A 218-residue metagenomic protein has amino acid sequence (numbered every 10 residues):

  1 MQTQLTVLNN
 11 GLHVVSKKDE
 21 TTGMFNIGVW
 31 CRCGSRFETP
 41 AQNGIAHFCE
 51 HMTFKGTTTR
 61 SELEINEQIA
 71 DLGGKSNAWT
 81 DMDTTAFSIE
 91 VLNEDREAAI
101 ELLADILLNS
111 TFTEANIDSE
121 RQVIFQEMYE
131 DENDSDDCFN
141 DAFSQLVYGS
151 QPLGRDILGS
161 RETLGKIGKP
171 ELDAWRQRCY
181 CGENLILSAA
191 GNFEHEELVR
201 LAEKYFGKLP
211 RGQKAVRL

Functional and structural regions predicted by a protein language model:
M1-M24: N- or domain-start disorder-to-order transition segments that initiate the globular core
Q2, V7, E62-R217: Charge-rich, well-structured scaffold segments of protease-associated domains
H13, R32, A46, D134-S135 (+1 more regions): Hydrophobic alpha-helical segments, principally membrane-spanning helices and signal/leader peptides
V15, G28, I186-A189: Structured core elements
K17, R217-L218: Short, solvent-exposed loop/turn elements at beta->coil junctions and helix N-caps that rim active or binding pockets
T21, N26-E90: M16/MPP (pitrilysin/insulinase) zinc-metallopeptidase core fold and M16-derived inactive scaffolds
